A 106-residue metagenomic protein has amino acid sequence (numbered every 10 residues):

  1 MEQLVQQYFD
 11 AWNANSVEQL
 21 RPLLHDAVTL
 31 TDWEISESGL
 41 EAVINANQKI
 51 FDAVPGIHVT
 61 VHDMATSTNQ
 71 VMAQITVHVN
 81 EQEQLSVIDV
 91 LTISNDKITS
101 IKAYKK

Functional and structural regions predicted by a protein language model:
M1-N15, L23: Short, aromatic-enriched amphipathic alpha-helices that serve as compact interaction elements
V17, D26-H62: A solvent-exposed, acidic/Ser-Thr-rich amphipathic alpha-helical stretch
H58-V59, E83-I88: Short, surface-exposed coil-to-beta transition loops
A73-N80: Short beta-strand segments that buttress and anchor functional surface loops
S86-K106: Short beta-strand edge/turn micro-motifs at domain boundaries
